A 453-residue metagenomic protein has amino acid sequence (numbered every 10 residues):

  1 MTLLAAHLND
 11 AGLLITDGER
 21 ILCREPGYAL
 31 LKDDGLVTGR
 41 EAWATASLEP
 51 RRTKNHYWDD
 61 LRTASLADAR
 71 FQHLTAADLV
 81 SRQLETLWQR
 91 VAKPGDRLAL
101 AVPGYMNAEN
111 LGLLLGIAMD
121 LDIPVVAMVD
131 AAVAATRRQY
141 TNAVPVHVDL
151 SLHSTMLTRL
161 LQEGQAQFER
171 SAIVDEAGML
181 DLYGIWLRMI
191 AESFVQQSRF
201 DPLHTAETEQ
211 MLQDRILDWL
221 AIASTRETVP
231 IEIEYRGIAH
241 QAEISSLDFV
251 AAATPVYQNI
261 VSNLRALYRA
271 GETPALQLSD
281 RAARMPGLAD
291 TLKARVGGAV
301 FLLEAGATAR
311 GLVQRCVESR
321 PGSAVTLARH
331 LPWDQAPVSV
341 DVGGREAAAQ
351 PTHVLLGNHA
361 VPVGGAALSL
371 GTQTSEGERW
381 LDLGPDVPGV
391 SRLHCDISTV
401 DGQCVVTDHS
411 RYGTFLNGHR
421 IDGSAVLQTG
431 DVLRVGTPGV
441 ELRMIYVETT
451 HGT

Functional and structural regions predicted by a protein language model:
M1-E25, A29, R138-E169, W186 (+1 more regions): Gly/Thr-rich phosphate-binding beta-strand-loop-beta motif of the actin/hexokinase/Hsp70
A11-A101: Conserved phosphate-binding loops in N-terminal lobes of ATP-dependent enzymes of the actin/Hsp70/sugar-kinase
N55, A67, V325-S339, G436-T453: Regulatory inter-domain linker segments that are low-complexity and enriched for serine/threonine/proline
T75-T141, Q162: Active-site neighborhood for divalent-cation/phosphate handling
L160-S245, D280: Phosphate-binding glycine-rich/basic clefts of nucleotide- and phosphate-handling proteins, predominantly
I222-Q335: Helical "lid/coupling" subdomains associated with nucleotide-phosphate turnover
V300-E376, D382, P388: Acidic, glycine/GT-rich loop-and beta-edge segments that sit at the periphery of enzyme/chaperone cores
H359-I445, T450-G452: Forkhead-associated
